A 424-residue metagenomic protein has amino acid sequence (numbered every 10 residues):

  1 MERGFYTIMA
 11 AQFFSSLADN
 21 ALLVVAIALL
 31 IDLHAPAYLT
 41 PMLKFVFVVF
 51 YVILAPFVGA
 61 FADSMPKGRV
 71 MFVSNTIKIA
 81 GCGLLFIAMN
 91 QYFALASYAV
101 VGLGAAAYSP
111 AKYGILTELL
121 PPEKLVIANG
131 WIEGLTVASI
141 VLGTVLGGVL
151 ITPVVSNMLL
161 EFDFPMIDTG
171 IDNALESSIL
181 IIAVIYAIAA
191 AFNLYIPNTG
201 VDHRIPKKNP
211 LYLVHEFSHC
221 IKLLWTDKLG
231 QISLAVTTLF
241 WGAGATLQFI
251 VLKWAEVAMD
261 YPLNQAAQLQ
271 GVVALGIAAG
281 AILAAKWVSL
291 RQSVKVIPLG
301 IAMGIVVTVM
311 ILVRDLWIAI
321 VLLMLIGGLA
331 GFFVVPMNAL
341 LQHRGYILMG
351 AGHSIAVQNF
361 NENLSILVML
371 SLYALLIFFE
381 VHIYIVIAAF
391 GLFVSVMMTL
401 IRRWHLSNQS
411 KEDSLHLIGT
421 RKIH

Functional and structural regions predicted by a protein language model:
M1-Y6, N198-L234: Juxtamembrane intracellular "pre-TM" segments in multi-pass secondary transporters
G4-L23, L43-A62, P66-I79, F93-T152 (+5 more regions): Substrate-agnostic recognition of the 12-TM MFS/MFS-like secondary transporter fold
F13, A21, V154-I179, K222-A279 (+2 more regions): A single, central transmembrane helix in multi-pass transporters
V24-H34, L85-I87, L142-I182, V257-A258 (+1 more regions): Transmembrane alpha-helix termini and helix-breaking/packing motifs in multi-pass membrane transporters
H34, P66, A88-M89, D260 (+1 more regions): Helix-breaking motifs and short loop linkers at transmembrane-helix boundaries and internal kinks in secondary membrane
S64-I77, K286-M303: Cytoplasmic membrane-interface "Motif A"-like loop-to-helix N-cap segments of 12-TM Major Facilitator Superfamily
T76-N90, I301-D315: C-terminal ends and interior cores of transmembrane alpha-helices in multi-pass membrane transporters/permeases
G114, E118, I171-L175, I179-K208 (+1 more regions): Helix-loop junctions on the cytosolic side of multi-pass membrane transporters, especially the intracellular loop
